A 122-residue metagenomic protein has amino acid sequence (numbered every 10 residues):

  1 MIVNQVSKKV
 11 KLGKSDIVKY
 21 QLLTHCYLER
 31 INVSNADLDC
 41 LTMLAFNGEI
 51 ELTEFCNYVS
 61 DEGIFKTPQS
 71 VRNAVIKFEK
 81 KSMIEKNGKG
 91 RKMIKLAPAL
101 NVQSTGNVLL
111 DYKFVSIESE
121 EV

Functional and structural regions predicted by a protein language model:
V10-M43: Short alpha-helical segments that sit at the start of domains
L44-G48: Short helix-to-turn junction characteristic of helix-turn-helix DNA-binding domains, especially the helix
E49-E62: Short acidic, hydrophobic short linear motifs in intrinsically disordered regions
I64-K81: Short amphipathic alpha-helical interaction segments
E79-R91: A short, conserved structural fragment
S82-M83, A99-N101: Short hinge/loop at the helix->beta-strand junction immediately C-terminal to the helix-turn-helix recognition helix
G90-A99: Minor-groove-contacting beta-hairpin "wing" of winged helix-turn-helix DNA-binding domains
L100-V122: Short, amphipathic alpha-helical interaction segments positioned at domain boundaries
